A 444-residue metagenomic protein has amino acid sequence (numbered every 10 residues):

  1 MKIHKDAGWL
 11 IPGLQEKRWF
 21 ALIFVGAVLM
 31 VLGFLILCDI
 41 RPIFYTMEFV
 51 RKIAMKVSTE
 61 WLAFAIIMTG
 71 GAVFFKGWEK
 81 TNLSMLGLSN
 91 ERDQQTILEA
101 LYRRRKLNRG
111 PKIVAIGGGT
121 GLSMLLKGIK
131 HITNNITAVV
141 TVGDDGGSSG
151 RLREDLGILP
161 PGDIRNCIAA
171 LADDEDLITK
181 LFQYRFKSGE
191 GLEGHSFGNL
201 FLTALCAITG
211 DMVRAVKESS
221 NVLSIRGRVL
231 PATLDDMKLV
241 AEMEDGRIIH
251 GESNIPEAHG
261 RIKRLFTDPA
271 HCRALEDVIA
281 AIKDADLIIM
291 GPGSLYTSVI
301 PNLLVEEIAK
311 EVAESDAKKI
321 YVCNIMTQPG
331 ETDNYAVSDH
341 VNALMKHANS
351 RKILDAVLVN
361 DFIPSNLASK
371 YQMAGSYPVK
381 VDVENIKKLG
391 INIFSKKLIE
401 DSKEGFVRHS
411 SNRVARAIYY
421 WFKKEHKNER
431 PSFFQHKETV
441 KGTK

Functional and structural regions predicted by a protein language model:
M1-R92, T141-H259, A417-Y419, S432-T443: Electropositive, gly/pro-rich neighborhoods at or near active sites that engage anionic ligands
K2-K17, E91, N334-K444: C-terminal functional extensions of proteins
Q95-R109, R273-I279: A short, basic/flexible loop-to-alpha-helix module at the beginning of a structural domain
T120-L126, S148, P292, T297-L304: Short glycine/serine/threonine-rich phosphate/pyrophosphate-binding segments that cradle anionic phosphate groups
T133-N134, S315-K319, L354, I391: A short helix->loop->beta-strand "cap" motif at the edges of active sites that frequently abuts
G143-S149, T297, K319-Y321, M326-G330 (+1 more regions): Short gly/pro/ser/thr-enriched loop/turn and capping motifs at secondary-structure boundaries
P231, D235-S294: Active-site gating loop/helix substructures
N302-A309, Y335-H340: Charged helix-capping and loop-helix junction motifs
